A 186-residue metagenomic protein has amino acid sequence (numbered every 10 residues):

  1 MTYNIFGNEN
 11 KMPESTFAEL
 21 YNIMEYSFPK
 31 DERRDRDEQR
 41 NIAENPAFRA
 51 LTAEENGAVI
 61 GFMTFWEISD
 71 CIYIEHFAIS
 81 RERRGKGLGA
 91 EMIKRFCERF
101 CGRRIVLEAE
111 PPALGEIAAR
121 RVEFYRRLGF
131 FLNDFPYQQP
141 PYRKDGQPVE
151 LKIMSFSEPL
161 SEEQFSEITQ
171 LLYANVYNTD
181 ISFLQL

Functional and structural regions predicted by a protein language model:
M1-D37, L151-I153, E167-L186: Short amphipathic alpha-helix that is part of the acyltransferase structural core
Y26-N56: Active-site rim helix/loop that mediates acceptor-substrate recognition in acyltransferases
F48, P148-I153: Short hydrophobic/aromatic beta-strand or adjacent loop that forms the aromatic wall/cage of a ligand/substrate-binding
T52, A58-W66, C71-A78: Conserved beta-strand in the GNAT
I79, G85-R99: Conserved acetyl-CoA-binding loop-helix of GNAT-fold acetyltransferases
F100-E116, V122: Conserved GNAT acetyl-CoA-binding A-motif
E108, V122-G146: Conserved catalytic-core motifs of GNAT/GCN5-like acyltransferases
I153-L160: Conserved beta strand-loop-helix elements of the APE1-like EEP
